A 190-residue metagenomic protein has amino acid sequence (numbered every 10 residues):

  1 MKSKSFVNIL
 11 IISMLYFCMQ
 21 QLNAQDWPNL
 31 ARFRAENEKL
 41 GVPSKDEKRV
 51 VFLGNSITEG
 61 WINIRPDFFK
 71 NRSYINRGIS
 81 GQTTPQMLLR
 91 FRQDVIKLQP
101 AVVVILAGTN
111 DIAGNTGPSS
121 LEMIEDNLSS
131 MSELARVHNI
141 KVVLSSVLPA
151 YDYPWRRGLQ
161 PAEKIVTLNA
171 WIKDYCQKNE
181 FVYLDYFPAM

Functional and structural regions predicted by a protein language model:
M1-Q25: Bacterial Sec-dependent N-terminal signal peptides
I9, S13, N37-K39, I64 (+1 more regions): Intrinsically disordered, low-complexity segments enriched in polar/charged small residues
S13-Y16, S44, P66, Y175: A generic structural signal for short, solvent-exposed coil/turn residues that cap or connect secondary-structure
L22-V104: Serine-esterase "nucleophile elbow" of acetyl-processing enzymes
D67-S73, L88-M190: Alpha-helical cap/lid subdomain in secreted, periplasmic, or secretory-pathway luminal O-acyl-processing enzymes
